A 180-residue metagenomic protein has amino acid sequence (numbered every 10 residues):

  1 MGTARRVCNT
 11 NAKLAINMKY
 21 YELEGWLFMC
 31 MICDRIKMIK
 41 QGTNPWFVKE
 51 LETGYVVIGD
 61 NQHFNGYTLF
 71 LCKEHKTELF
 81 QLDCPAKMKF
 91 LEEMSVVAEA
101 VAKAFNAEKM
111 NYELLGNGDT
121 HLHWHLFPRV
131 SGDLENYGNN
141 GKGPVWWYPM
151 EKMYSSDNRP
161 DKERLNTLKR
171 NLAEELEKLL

Functional and structural regions predicted by a protein language model:
M1-G2, D83: General helical secondary-structure elements
G2, N11-K13: Compositionally biased, low-complexity intrinsically disordered regions
I16-L180: HIT superfamily nucleotide-processing domains
